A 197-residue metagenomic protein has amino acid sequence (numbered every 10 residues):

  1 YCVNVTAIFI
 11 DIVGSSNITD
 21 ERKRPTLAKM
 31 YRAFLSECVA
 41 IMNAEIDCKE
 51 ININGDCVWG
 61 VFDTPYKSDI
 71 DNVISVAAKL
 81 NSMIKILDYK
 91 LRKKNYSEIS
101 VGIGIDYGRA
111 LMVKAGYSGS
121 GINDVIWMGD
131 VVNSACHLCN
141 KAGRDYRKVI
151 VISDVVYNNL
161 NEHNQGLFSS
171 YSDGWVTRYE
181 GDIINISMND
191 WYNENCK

Functional and structural regions predicted by a protein language model:
Y1-K29, S36, A40-E45: Juxtacatalytic helix/coil linker segments that couple regulatory or sensory modules to the catalytic cores
D11-V13, G104-A110: Short glycine-rich beta-strand segments
K23-T26, I53, C57-E98, I105: Short helix/loop segment flanking the catalytic signature motif in cyclic-nucleotide metabolism enzymes
E45-I53: Short beta-strand elements
D106, D130-V155: Catalytic/regulatory signature loops of cyclic-dinucleotide turnover enzymes and related class III nucleotidyl cyclases
L111-A115, N159-E162: Switch/connector loops and helix/strand junctions flanking conserved nucleotide-binding motifs in nucleotide-processing
M112-C139: Catalytic-core segments of nucleotide cyclases and related cyclic-nucleotide turnover enzymes
R144-K197: Intrinsically disordered, glycine/charged-rich C-terminal tails and inter-domain linkers that flank nucleotidyl cyclase
